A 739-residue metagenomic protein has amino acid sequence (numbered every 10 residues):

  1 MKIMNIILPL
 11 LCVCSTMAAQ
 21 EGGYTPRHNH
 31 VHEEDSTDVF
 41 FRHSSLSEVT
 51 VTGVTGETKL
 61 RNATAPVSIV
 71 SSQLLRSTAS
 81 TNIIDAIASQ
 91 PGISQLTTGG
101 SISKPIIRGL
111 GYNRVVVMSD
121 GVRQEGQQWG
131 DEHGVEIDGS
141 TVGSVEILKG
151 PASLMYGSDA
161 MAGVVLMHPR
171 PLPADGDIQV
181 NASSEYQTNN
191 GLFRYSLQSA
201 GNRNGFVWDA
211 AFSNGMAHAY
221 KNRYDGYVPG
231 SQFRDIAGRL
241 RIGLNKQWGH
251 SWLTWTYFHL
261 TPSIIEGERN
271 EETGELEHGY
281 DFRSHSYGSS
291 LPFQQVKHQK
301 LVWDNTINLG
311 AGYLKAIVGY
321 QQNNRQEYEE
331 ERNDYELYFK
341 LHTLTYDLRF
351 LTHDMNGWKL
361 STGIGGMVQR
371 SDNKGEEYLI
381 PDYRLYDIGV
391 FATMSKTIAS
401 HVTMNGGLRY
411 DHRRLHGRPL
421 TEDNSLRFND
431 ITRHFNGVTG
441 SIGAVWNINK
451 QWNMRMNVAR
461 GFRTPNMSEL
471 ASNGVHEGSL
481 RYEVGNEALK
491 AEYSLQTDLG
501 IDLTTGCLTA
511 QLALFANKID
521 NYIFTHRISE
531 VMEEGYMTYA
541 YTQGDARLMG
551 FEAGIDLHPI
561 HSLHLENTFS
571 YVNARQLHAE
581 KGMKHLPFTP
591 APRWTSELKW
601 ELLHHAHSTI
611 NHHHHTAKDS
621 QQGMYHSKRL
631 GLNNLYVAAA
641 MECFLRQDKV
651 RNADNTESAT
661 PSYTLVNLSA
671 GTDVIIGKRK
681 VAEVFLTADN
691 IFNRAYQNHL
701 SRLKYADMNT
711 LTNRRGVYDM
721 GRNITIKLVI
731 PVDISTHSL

Functional and structural regions predicted by a protein language model:
M1-T25, S36, L46, V732 (+1 more regions): Bacterial Sec-dependent N-terminal signal peptides
Q20-V39, H613-T616: N-terminal periplasmic/intermembrane-space "pro-region" immediately following the signal or transit peptide
R42-S45, G53-V70, L74-T78, T97-P105 (+7 more regions): Outer-membrane beta-barrel proteins, especially TonB-dependent receptors
I87: Active-site-adjacent helical/loop segments in soluble small-molecule enzymes
G92-L96: A short linear hydrophobic-aromatic micro-motif
A688-N690: Gly/Thr-rich phosphate-binding loop signature of adenosyl cofactor/nucleotide-binding cores
